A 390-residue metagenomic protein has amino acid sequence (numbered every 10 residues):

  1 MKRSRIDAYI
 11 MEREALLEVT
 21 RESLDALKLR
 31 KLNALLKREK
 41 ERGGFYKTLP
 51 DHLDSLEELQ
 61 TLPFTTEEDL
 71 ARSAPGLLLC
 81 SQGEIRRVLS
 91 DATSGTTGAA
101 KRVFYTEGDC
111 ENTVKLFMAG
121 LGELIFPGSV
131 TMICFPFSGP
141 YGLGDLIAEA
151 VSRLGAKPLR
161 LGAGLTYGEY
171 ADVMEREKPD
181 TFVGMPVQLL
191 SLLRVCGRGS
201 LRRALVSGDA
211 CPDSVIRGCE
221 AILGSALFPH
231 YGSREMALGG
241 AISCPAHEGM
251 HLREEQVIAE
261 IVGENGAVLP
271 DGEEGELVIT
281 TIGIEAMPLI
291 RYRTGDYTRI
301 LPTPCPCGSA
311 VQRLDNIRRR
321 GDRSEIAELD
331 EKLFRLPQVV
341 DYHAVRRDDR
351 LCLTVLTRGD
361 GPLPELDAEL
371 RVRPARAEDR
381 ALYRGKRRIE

Functional and structural regions predicted by a protein language model:
M1-A92, G98-N112, A119, N265 (+2 more regions): Nucleotide 5′-phosphate-binding alpha/beta core
M1-Y9, R13-A15, E68-I222, I242 (+1 more regions): Active-site phosphate/ATP/adenylate-binding loop shared across adenylate-forming ligases
T93-T97, R234, T294, S324: Ser/Thr-glycine-rich phosphate-binding loops at phosphate-binding pockets of nucleotides, nucleotide cofactors
V130-I133, V278, T354: Short, well-ordered beta-strand segments
P158, L227, A259, Y342 (+1 more regions): Generic structural signal for residues in well-ordered beta-strands
L161-A163, H230-G232, V262, R347 (+1 more regions): Conserved beta-strand termini and adjacent loop/short-helix elements that scaffold enzyme active sites in alpha/beta
F182, G283-D367: AMP-binding/adenylate-forming catalytic core of the ANL superfamily
C211, R217-P304: Conserved AMP-binding/adenylate-forming
